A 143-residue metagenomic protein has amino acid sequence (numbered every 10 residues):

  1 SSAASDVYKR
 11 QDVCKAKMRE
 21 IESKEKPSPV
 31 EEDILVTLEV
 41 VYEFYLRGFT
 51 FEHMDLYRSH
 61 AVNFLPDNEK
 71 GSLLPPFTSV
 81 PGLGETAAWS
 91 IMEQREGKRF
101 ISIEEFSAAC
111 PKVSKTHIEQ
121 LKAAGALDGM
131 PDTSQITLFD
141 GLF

Functional and structural regions predicted by a protein language model:
S5-F143: Noncatalytic, beta-rich nucleic-acid-contacting surfaces in large DNA/RNA-processing enzymes
